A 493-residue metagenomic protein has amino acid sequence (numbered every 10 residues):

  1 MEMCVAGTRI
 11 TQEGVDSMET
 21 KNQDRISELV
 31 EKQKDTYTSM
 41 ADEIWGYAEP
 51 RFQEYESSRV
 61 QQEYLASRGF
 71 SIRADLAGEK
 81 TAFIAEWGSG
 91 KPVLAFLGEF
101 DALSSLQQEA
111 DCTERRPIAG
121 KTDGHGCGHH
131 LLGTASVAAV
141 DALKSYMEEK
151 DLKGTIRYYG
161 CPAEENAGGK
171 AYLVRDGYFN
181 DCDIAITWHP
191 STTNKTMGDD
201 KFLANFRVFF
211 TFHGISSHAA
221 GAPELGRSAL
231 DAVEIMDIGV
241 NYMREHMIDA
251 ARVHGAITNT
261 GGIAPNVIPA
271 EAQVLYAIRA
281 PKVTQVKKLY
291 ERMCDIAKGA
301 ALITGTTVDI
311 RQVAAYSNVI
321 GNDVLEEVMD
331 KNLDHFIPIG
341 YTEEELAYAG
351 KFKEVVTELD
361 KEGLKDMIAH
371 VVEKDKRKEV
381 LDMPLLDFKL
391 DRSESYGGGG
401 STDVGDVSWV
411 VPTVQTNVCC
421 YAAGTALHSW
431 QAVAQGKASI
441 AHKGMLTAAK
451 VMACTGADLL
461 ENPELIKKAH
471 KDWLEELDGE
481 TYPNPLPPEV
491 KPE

Functional and structural regions predicted by a protein language model:
M1-S17: Short, Lys/Arg-enriched N-terminal segments with co-localized hydrophobic residues within the first ~10-30 amino acids
T20-H125, H130, T134-A138, A142-T155: Acidic/His- and Gly-rich active-site-bordering loop/insert found across diverse amide/peptide-bond hydrolases
T20-K21, S39-E43, E114-T122, H213-A220 (+3 more regions): A short small-residue
N22-R25, Q33-M40, Q53-Y64, P92 (+20 more regions): General structural feature for long, well-ordered alpha-helical segments within catalytic domains of soluble enzymes
I44, A85, F96, H129 (+8 more regions): Divalent metal-coordination and catalytic microenvironments
R73-D75, E164, G198-F202, E394-G398: Short Gly/Pro-enriched turn/cap motifs at secondary-structure boundaries
T81, L103, C112-G124, H130-L131 (+2 more regions): Histidine/acidic-residue-rich, glycine-tolerant segments that coordinate divalent metal ions
E234-E493: Metal-dependent amide/peptide-bond hydrolase catalytic core, centered on the "pita-bread" metallohydrolase fold
